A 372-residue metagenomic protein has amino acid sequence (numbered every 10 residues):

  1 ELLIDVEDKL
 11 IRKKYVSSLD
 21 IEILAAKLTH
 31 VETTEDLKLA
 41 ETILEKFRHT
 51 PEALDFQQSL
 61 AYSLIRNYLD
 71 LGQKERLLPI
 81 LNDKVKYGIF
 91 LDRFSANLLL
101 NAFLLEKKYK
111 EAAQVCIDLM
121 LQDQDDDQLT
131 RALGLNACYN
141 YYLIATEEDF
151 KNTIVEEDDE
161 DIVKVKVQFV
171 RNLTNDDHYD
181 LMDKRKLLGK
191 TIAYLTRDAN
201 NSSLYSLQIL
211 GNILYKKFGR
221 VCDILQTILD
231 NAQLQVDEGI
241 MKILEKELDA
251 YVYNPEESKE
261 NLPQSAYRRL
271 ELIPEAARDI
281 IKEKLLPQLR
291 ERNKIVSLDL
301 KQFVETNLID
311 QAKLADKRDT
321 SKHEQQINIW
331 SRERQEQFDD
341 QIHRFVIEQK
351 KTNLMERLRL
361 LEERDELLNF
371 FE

Functional and structural regions predicted by a protein language model:
E1-E372: A basic, Ser/Thr-enriched alpha-helical scaffold prevalent in eukaryotic organelle gene-expression machinery
